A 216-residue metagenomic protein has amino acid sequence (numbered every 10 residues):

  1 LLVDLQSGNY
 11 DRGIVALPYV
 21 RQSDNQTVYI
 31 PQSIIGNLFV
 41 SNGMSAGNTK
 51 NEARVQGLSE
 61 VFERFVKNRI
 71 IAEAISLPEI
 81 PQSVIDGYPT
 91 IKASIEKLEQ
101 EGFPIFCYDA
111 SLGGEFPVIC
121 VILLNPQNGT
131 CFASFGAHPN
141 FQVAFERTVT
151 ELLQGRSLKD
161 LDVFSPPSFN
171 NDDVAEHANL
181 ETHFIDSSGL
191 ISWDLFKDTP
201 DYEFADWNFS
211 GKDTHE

Functional and structural regions predicted by a protein language model:
L1-E216: Helix-biased "structured C-terminal domain" signature
